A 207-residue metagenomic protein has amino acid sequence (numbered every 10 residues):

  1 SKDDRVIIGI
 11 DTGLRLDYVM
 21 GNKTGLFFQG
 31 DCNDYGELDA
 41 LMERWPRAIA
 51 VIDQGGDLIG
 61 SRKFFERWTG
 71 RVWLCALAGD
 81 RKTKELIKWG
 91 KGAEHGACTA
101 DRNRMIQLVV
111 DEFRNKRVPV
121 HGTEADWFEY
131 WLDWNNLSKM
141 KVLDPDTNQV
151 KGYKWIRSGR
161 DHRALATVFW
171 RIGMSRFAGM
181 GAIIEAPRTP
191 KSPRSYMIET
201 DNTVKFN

Functional and structural regions predicted by a protein language model:
S1-G13: Two-metal-ion RNase H-like nuclease active-site motif
K2-D3, D34-L38, K151-K154: Active-site-adjacent structural elements in folded domains
V6-I8, D17-D146, T189-N207: Mg2+-dependent endonuclease catalytic cores in nucleic-acid-processing enzymes, primarily RNase H-like
D11, D53, D161-L165: Acidic side chains
D146-S158: Short, solvent-exposed helix-loop connector elements
I156-A178: P-loop NTPase catalytic cores that bind/hydrolyze ATP
I172-R194: Long, highly charged low-complexity segments enriched in Glu/Asp and Lys/Arg with interspersed Ser/Thr
